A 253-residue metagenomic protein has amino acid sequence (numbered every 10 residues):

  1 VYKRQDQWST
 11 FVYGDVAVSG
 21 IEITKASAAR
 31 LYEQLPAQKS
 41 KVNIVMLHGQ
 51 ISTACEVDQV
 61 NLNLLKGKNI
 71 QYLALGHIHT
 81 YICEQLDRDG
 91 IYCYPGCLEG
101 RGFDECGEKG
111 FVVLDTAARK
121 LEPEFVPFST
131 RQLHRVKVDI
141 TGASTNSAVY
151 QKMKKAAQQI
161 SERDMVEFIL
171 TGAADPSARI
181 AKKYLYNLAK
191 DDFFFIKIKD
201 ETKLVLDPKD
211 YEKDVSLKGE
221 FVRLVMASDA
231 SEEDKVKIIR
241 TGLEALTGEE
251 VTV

Functional and structural regions predicted by a protein language model:
V1-Y2, L114: Hydrophobic aliphatic residue packing
K3-C93, C97-G102, C106-E108: His/Asp/Glu-rich metal-coordinating catalytic cores of metallo-dependent phosphodiesterases/hydrolases acting on
D6-W8, T24, L98, A117 (+2 more regions): Short, solvent-exposed coil/turn elements at secondary-structure transition points
I21-E22, P36-S40, L62-K66, Y94-P95 (+5 more regions): Short, low-complexity, polar/charged sequence segments that are solvent-exposed and flexible
G76, I82-Y150: A conserved active-site cap/scaffold subdomain adjacent to cofactor or substrate pockets
A118-V253: Accessory, non-catalytic peripheral segments of nucleic-acid enzymes
